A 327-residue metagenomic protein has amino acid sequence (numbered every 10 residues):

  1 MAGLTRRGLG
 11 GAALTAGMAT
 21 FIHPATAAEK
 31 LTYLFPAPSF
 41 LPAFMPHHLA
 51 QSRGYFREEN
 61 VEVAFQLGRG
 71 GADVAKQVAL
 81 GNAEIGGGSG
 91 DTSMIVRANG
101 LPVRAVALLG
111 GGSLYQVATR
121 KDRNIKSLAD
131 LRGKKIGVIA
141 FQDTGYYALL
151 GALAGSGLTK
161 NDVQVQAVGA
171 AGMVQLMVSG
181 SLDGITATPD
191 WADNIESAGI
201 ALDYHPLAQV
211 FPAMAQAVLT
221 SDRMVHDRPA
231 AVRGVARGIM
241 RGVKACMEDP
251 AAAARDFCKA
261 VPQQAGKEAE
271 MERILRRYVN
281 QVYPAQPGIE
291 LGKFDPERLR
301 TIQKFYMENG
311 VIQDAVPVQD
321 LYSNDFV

Functional and structural regions predicted by a protein language model:
A2, G8-A27: N-terminal export signals
R6, S127-L128, V318: Structural motif detector for alpha-helix initiation sites
G11, L80, G133, S197 (+1 more regions): Phosphate-coordinating loops and pocket residues in cytosolic domains that bind phosphorylated ligands
A27-S179, D183-D190, I200-P206, P212: Short, glycine-/small- and polar/acidic-enriched structural segments that line small-molecule recognition paths
R123, G172-G266: Pocket-lining segment of extracytoplasmic ligand-binding domains
D227-V311: Secondary-structure end/capping motifs
I302, E308-V327: Hinge/cleft segment of the Venus flytrap/periplasmic-binding protein
